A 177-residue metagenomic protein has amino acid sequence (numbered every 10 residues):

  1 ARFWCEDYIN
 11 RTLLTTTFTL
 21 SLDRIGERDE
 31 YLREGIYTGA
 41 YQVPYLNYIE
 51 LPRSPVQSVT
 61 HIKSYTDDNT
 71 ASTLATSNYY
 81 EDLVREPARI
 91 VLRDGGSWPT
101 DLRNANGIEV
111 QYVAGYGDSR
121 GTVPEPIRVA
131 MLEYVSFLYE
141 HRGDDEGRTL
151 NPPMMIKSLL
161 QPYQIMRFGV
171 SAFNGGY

Functional and structural regions predicted by a protein language model:
A1-Y177: Divalent metal-cofactor coordination and adjacent catalytic microenvironments
